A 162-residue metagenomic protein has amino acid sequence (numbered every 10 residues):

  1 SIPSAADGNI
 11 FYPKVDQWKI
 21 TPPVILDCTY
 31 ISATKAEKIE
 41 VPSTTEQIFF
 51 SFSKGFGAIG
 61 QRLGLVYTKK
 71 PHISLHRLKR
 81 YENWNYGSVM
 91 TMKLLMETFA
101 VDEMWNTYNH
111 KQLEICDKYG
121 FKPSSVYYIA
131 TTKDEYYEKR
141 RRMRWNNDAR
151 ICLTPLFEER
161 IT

Functional and structural regions predicted by a protein language model:
S1-T162: PLP-dependent class I/II
